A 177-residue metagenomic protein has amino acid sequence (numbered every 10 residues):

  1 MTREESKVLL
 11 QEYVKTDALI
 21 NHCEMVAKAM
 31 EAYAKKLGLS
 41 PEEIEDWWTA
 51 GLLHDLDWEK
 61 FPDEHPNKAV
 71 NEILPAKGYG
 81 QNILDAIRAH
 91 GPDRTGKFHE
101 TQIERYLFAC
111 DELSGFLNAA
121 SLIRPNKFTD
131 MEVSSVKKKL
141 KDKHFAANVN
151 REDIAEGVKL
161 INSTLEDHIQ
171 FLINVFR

Functional and structural regions predicted by a protein language model:
M1, N21-M25, N82, T101 (+3 more regions): Conserved active-site and cofactor/substrate-binding residues in soluble primary-metabolism enzymes
M1-F61: Acidic/His-rich, divalent-metal-binding segments that scaffold phosphate/diphosphate chemistry
E5-L9, D46, N82, S135 (+2 more regions): Exposed alpha-helical structural elements
V8-E12, M25-A32, E72, N118-S121 (+2 more regions): Alpha-helical scaffold segments in soluble metabolic enzymes
Y13-V14, M30, A34-L37, K77 (+4 more regions): Structural signal for hydrophobic packing residues in well-ordered secondary-structure cores of soluble enzyme domains
A18, H22, F61, F128 (+2 more regions): Catalytic cores of large soluble enzymes that bind and process phosphate-bearing ligands
E42-K143, A155: Divalent metal-dependent catalytic cores for phosphoryl transfer on phosphate-bearing substrates
V133-S135, K141-N174: C-terminal binding/interaction regions
